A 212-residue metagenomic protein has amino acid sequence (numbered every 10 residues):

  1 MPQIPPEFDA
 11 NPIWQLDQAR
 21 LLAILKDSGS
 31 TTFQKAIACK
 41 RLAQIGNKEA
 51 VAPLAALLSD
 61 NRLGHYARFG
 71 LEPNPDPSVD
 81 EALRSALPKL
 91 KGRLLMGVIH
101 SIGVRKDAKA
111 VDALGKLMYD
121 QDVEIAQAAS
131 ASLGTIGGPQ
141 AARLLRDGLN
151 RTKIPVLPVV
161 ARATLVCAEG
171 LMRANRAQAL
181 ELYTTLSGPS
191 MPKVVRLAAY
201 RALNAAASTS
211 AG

Functional and structural regions predicted by a protein language model:
M1-W14, T32-N47, P53-A56, G64-P88 (+6 more regions): Structural detector for internal amphipathic alpha-helices that build alpha-solenoid repeat scaffolds
W14-R20: General marker for long, soluble alpha-helical cores
D27-S28: Helix-loop junctions that connect tandem helical modules in alpha-solenoid scaffolds
Q178-T185, G212: Alpha-helical repeat scaffolds
